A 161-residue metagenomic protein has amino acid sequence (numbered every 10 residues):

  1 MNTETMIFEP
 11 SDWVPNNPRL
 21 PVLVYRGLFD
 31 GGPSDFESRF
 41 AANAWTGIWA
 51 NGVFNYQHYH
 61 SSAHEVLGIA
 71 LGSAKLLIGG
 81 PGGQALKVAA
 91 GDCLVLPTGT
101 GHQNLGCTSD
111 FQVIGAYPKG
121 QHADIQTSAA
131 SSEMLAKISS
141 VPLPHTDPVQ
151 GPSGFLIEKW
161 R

Functional and structural regions predicted by a protein language model:
M1-Q57, I157-R161: A short, N-terminal "cap"/entry segment at the start of jelly-roll beta-barrel domains of the cupin/DSBH fold
S34-F36, L86-V88, A123-T127: A short, polar/proline- and glycine-enriched secondary-structure boundary/capping micro-motif
H60-L77, V95: Short, conserved beta-strand element in jelly-roll/cupin
K75-L77, Q103, Q112: General beta-strand recognition
G79-G83: Short alpha-helix capping/helix-loop boundary micro-motifs
V88-T108, Y117: Conserved metal-binding segment of the jelly-roll/cupin
L105-R161: Double-stranded beta-helix
